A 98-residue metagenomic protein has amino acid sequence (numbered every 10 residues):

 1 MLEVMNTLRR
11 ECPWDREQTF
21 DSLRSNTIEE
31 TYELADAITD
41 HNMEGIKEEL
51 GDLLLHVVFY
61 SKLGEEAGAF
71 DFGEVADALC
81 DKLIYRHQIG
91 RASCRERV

Functional and structural regions predicted by a protein language model:
M1-I46, R95: Extended low-complexity intrinsically disordered regions
Q18-T19, L55, G90: Short hydrophobic/aromatic residue motifs in ordered secondary structure
T27-A35, M43-E65, G73-C80: An amphipathic alpha-helical micro-motif enriched in hydrophobic residues with embedded/adjacent acidic residues
E65-F70, R91: Short, polar/flexible loop-turn hinges at active-site or ligand-entry regions and domain interfaces
F72-G73, R95: Short acidic alpha-helical/loop segments enriched in Asp/Glu that coordinate divalent cations
I84: Post-HExxH zinc-binding segment in Zn-dependent metallohydrolases
A92-V98: Conserved small/polar residues in nucleotide/adenosyl-binding loops
